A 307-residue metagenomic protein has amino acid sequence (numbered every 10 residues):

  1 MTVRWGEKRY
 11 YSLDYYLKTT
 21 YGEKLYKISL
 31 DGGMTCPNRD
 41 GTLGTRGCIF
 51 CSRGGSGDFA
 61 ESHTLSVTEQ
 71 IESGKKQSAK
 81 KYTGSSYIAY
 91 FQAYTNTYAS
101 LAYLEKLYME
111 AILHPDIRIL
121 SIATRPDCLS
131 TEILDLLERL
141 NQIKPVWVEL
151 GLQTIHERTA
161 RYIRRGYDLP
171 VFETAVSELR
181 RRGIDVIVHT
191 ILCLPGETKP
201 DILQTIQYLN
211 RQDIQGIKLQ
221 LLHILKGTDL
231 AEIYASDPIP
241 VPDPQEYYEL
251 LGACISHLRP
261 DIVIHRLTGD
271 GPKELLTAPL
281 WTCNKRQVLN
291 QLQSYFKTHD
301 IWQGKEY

Functional and structural regions predicted by a protein language model:
M1-I88: N-terminal [4Fe-4S]-dependent radical SAM core
M1-Y15, K24-Y26, G216, I224-Y307: Auxiliary Fe-S-binding modules of radical SAM enzymes
Y26-L30, Y87-A89, L120-I122, V146-L150 (+3 more regions): Hydrophobic faces of well-ordered beta-strands that scaffold small-molecule active sites in alpha/beta enzyme cores
G54-I71, S78-L101, D116-L129, P145-V171 (+1 more regions): Core AdoMet radical
G74-S78, L129-I143, T174, L203-D213 (+1 more regions): Short amphipathic alpha-helices and their capping/turn segments at secondary-structure boundaries
S78-K80, L107-P115, D135-P145, S177-R181: Acidic (Asp/Glu)-rich catalytic clusters
L101-M109, S130-R139, I163, I202: Distinct, well-ordered alpha-helical segments
P170-D229, Q245-T268: Conserved C-terminal portion of the radical SAM core fold that forms the substrate/S-adenosylmethionine-binding
